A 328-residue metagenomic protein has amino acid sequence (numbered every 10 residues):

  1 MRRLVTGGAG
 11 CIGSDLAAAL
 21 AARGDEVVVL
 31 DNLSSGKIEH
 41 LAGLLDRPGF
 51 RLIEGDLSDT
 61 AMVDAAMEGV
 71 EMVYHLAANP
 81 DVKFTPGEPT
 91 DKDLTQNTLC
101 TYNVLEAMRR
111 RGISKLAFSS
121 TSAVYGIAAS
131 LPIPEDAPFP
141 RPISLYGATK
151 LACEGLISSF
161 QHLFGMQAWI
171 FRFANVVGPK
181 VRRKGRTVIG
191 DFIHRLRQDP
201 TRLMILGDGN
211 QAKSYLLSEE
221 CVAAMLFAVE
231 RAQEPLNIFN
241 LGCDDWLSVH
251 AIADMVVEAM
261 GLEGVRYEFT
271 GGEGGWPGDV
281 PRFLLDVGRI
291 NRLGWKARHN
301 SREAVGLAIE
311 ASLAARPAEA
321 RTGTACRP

Functional and structural regions predicted by a protein language model:
M1-V176, C326-R327: N-terminal Rossmann-like NAD(P)+-binding domain of SDR-like oxidoreductases, especially those catalyzing
G7, L16, Q198-P328: C-terminal substrate-binding subdomain of Rossmann-fold SDR/epimerase-dehydratase oxidoreductases
I38-L41, E154, G190, H250 (+2 more regions): Short, surface-exposed alpha-helical segments at coil->helix boundaries
L45, A77, M108, L196-P200 (+2 more regions): Hydrophobic aliphatic residues
A61-D64, E71, K83, D91 (+9 more regions): Residues in well-ordered alpha-helical elements
A65-G69, A107, R195, A224 (+1 more regions): CheY-like receiver
P86-P89, L145, K180-K184, D279-P281: Short, solvent-exposed loop/turn segments at secondary-structure boundaries
S130-P132, G155-S214, S218-F227, D244-W246 (+1 more regions): NAD(P)-dependent short-chain dehydrogenase/reductase
